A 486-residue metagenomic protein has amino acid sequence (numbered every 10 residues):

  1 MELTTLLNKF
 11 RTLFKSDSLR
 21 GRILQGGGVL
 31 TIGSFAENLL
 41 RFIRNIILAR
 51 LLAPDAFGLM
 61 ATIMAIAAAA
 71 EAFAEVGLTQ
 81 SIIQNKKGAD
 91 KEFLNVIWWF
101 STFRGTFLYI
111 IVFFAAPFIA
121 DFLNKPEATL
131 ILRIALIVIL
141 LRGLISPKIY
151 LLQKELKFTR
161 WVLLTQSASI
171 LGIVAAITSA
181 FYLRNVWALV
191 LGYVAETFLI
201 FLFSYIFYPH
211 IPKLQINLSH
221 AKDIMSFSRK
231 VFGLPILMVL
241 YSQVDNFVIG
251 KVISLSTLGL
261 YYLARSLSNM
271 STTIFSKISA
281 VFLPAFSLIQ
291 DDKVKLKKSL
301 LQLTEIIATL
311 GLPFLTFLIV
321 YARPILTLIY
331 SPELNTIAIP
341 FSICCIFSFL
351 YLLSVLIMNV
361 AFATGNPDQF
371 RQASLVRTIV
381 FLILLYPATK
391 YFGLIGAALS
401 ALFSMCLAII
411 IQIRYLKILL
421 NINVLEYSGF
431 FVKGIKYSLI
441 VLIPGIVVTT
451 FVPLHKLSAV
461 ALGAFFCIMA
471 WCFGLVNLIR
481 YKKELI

Functional and structural regions predicted by a protein language model:
M1-R41, Q80, K87, K91-W99 (+5 more regions): N-terminal membrane topogenesis motif
E2-L19, I23, T159, L202-Q243 (+3 more regions): Interhelical loop/hinge segments that connect adjacent transmembrane helices in multipass membrane
F14, G33, E37-R41, N45 (+12 more regions): Short runs within selected transmembrane alpha-helices of multi-pass transporters and secretion channels
K15, A116-A135, L301, L318-F349 (+2 more regions): Interfacial segments at transmembrane-helix termini and the short loops linking adjacent helices
F42-A56, A120-F122, V239-M270, A285-L288 (+2 more regions): Helix-terminus/linker motif at the lipid-water interface of multi-pass membrane proteins
R44-I47, D55-A74, V138, K230 (+5 more regions): Alpha-helical transmembrane segments of polytopic membrane transporters and translocases
F73-D90, Q153-K154, A264-G311, M358-A363: Helix-loop junctions and terminal segments of transmembrane helices in multi-pass membrane transport/translocation
R377, S400, G429-K482: Transmembrane alpha-helical segments of multi-pass transport proteins
